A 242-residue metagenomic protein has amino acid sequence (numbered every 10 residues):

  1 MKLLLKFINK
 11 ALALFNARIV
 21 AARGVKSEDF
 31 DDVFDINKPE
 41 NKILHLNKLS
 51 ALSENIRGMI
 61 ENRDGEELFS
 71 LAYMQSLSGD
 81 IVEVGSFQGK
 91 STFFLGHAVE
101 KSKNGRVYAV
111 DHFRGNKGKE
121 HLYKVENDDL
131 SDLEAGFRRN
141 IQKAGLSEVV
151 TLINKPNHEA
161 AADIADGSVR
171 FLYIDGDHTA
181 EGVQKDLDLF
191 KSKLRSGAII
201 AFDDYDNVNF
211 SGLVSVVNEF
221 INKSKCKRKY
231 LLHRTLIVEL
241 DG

Functional and structural regions predicted by a protein language model:
M1-N55: Membrane-proximal basic amphipathic "stem/tether" segments
K2-K6, A13, E61, M74 (+1 more regions): Hydrophobic alpha-helical segments and their boundary regions
F34-N37, K42-N55, M59, E66-G242: S-adenosylmethionine/decaboxylated-SAM
